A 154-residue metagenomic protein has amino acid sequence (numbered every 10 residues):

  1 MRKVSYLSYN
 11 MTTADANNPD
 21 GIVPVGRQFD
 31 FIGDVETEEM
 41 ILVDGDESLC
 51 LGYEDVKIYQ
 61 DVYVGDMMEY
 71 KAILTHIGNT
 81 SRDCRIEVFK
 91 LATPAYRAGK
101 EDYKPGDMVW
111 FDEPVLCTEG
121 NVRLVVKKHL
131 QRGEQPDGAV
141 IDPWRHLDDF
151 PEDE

Functional and structural regions predicted by a protein language model:
M1-Q28, H146-E154: Catalytic strand-loop segment that frames the active site of acyl-thioester-processing enzymes
M11-A14, I58, L124-V126: Hydrophobic residues in beta-strands and at strand termini
G26-S48: Active-site helix/loop of acyl-thioester processing domains in fatty-acid/polyketide metabolism, spanning hotdog-fold
I41-V43, V56, Y63: Short, well-structured hydrophobic secondary-structure segments
Y53, V62-V64, T75-E154: HotDog/MaoC-like acyl-thioester-processing domains
